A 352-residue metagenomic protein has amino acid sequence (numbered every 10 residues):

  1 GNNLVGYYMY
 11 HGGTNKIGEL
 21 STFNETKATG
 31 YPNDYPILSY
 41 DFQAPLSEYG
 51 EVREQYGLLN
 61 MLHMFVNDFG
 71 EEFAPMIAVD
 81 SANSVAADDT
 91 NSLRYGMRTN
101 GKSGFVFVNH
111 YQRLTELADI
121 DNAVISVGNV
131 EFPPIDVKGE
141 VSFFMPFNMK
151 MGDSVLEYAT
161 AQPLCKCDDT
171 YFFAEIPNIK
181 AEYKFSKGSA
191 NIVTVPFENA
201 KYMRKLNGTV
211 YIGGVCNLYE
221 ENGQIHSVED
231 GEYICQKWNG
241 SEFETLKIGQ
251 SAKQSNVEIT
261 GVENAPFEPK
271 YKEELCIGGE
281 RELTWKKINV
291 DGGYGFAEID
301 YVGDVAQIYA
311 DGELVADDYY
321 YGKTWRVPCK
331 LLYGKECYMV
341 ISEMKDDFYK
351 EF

Functional and structural regions predicted by a protein language model:
G1-V257, N264-A265, K270, I277: Carbohydrate-binding surfaces of carbohydrate-active enzymes
K16, Y319-G334: A short, polar/charged loop-to-alpha-helix boundary motif
V130-P133, E313-D318: Surface-exposed loop/edge segments in extracytoplasmic proteins
E274-L283, D317-G322: Extracellular beta-rich ligand/substrate-recognition surface
G279-D291, W325-P328: Short beta-strands within extracellular/lumenal beta-sheet-rich domains
V290-A310, D318, Y338-I341: Aromatic-lined ligand-binding clefts that engage carbohydrates, nucleic acids, or primary amines
L331-E343: Noncatalytic modules at the cell exterior or secretory-pathway interfaces, chiefly beta-strand-rich lectin/adhesion
E343-E351: Short acidic/polar inter-strand loop motif in beta-rich domains
